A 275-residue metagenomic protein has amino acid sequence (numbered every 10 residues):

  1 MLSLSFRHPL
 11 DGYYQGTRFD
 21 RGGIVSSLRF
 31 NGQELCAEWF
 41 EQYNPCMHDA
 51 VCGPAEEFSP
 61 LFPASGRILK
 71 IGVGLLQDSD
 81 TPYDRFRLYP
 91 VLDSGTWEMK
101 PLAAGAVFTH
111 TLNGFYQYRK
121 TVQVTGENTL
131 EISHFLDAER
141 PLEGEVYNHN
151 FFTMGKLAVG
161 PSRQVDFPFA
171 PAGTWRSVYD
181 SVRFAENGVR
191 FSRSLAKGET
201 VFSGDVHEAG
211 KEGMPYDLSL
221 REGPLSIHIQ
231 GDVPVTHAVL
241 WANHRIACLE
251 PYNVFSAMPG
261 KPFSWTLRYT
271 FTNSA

Functional and structural regions predicted by a protein language model:
M1-T125, T129-E131, L142-A275: Surface-exposed acidic/polar loop and edge beta-strand patches at domain peripheries
